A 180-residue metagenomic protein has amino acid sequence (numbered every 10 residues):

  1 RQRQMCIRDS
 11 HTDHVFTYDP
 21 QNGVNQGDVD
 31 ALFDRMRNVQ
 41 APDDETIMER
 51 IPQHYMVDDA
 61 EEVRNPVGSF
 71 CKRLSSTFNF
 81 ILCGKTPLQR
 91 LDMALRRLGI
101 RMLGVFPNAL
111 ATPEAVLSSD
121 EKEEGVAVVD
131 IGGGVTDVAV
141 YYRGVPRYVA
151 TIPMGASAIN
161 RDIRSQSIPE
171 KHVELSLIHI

Functional and structural regions predicted by a protein language model:
R1-V128, V145-R147, A156, I168-K171 (+1 more regions): Nucleotide/phosphate-binding catalytic cleft detector across ATP-hydrolyzing and phosphate-transferring enzymes
G133-V135: Short acidic, Gly/Ser-rich segments with clustered Asp/Glu that frequently serve as metal-coordination loops in enzyme
D137-V140: Short beta-strand scaffold segments in enzyme catalytic cores
V149-T151: Residue-level detector of high-confidence beta-strand sites
